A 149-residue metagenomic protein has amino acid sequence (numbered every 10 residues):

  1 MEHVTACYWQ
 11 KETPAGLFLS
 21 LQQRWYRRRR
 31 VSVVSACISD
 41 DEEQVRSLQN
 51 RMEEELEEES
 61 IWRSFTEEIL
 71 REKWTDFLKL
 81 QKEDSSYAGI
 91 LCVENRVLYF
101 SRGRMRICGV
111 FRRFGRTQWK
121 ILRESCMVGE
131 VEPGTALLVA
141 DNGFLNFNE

Functional and structural regions predicted by a protein language model:
M1-G16, Q22-R24, A36-D40, S47 (+1 more regions): Generic N-terminal leader segments that precede the first folded domain
E2-G16, E72-Q81, G103-P133: PP2C/PPM family metal-dependent serine/threonine protein phosphatase catalytic domain, recognizing the conserved
C7-K11, L19-E43, R102, E130-E149: Conserved beta-strand-loop-short alpha-helix elements that form and flank the Mn2+/Mg2+-coordinating active site
A15, Q23-R28, N95-R96, G115-T117: Intrinsic-disorder/low-complexity loop/linker signature
S20, S86-Y87, R123-C126: A generic local structural motif
L21, V33-S35, L48, M52 (+5 more regions): Hydrophobic beta-strand residues in large extracellular and virion-surface proteins
N50-F114: Catalytic core of PPM/PP2C metal-dependent serine/threonine phosphatase domains
